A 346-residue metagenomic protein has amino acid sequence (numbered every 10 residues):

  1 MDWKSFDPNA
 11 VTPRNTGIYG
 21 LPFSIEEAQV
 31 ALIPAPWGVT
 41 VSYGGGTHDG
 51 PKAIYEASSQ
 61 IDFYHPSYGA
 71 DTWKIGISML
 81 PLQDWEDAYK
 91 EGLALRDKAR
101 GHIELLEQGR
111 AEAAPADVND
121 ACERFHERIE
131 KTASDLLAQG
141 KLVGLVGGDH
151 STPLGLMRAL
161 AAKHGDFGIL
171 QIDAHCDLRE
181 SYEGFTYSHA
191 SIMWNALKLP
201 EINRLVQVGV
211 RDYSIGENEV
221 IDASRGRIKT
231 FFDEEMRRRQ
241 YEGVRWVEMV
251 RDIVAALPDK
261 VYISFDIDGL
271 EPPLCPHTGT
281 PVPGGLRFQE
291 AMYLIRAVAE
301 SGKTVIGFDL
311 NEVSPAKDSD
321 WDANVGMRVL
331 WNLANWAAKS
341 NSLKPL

Functional and structural regions predicted by a protein language model:
D2-L346: Conserved alpha-helical scaffold segments that buttress catalytic/binding sites
